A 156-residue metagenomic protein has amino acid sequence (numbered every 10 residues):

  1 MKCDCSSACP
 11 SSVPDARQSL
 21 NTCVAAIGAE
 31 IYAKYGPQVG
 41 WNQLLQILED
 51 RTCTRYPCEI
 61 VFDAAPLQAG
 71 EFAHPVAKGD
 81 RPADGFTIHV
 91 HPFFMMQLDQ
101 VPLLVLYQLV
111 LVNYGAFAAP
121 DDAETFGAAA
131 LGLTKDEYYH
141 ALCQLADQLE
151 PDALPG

Functional and structural regions predicted by a protein language model:
M1-E71: A metal-dependent hydrolase signature that marks the N-terminal structural subdomain at the beginning of catalytic folds
Y32, G36, P92-Q97, Y114-A118: Short acidic, glycine/proline-enriched loop segments that cap or flank alpha-helices
G40, H91, G132-T134: Helix N-terminus capping/helix-initiation residues
L44-L48, P75-A77, Y107: Structured N-terminal alpha/beta-domain signature that marks small ligand/cofactor-binding or signaling modules
V61-L98: Active-site scaffold of zinc-dependent metalloenzymes
D99-G115, A123: Active-site recognition of the HExxH zinc-binding catalytic motif
F117-G156: Post-HExxH zinc-binding segment in Zn-dependent metallohydrolases
